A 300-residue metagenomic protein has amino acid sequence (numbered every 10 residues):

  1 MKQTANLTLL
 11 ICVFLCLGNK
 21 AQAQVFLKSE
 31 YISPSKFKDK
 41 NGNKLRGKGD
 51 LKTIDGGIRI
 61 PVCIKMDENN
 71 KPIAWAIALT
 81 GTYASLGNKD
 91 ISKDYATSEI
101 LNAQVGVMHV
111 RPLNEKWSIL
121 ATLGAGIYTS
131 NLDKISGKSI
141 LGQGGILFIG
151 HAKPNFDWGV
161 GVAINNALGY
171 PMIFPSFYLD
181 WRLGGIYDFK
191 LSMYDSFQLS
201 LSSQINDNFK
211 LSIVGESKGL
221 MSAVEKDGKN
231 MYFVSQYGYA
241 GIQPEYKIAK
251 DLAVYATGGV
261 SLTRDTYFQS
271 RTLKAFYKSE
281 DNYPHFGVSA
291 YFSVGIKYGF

Functional and structural regions predicted by a protein language model:
Q24-D133, L141, F233-Q236: Transmembrane beta-barrel domains of bacterial outer-membrane proteins
L27-S29, W75-L79, A121-L123, V160 (+4 more regions): Membrane-embedded beta-strand positions of outer-membrane beta-barrel proteins
S29-S35, L79-G87, A125-N131, I164-L168 (+5 more regions): Transmembrane beta-strands of outer-membrane beta-barrel pores
F37, Y194-F292: Outer-membrane beta-barrel translocator/channel fold
K48-I54, T97-A103, S136-G142, P171-P175 (+3 more regions): Residues that define the transmembrane beta-barrel architecture of outer-membrane proteins
I60-I64, H109-R111, G150, W181 (+5 more regions): Residue-level signature of outer-membrane beta-barrel architecture
K65-E68, K116-I119, P154-V160, I186-F189 (+2 more regions): Repeated loop/turn-to-beta-strand initiation elements of outer-membrane beta-barrel proteins
S176-R182, P244, H285-F300: Outer-membrane beta-barrel "beta-signal"
